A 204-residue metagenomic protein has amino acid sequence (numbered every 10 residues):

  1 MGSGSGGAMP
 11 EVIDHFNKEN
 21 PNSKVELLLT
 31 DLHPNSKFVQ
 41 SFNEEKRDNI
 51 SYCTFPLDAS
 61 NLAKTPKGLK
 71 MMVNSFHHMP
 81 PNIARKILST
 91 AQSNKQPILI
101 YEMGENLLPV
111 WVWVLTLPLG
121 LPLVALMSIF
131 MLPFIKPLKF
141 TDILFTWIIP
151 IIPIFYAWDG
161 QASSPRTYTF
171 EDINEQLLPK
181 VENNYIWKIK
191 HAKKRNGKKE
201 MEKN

Functional and structural regions predicted by a protein language model:
M1-K64: Class I SAM-dependent methyltransferase SAM/SAH-binding core
K67-G68, K95: Local beta-strand N-terminus motif with an aromatic residue
K70-M72: A conserved beta-strand element that flanks and buttresses the S-adenosyl-L-methionine
S75: Hydrophobic adenine-recognition pocket in adenosine-nucleotide-binding enzymes
M79-N94: A short, conserved alpha-helix within the catalytic core of class I
A91-L108: Conserved beta-strand signature within the Rossmann-like core of class I S-adenosyl-L-methionine
W111-L177, K188: C-terminal alpha-helical "lid/dimerization" subdomain adjacent to the S-adenosyl-L-methionine
H191-N204: Core SAM-dependent methyltransferase catalytic element
